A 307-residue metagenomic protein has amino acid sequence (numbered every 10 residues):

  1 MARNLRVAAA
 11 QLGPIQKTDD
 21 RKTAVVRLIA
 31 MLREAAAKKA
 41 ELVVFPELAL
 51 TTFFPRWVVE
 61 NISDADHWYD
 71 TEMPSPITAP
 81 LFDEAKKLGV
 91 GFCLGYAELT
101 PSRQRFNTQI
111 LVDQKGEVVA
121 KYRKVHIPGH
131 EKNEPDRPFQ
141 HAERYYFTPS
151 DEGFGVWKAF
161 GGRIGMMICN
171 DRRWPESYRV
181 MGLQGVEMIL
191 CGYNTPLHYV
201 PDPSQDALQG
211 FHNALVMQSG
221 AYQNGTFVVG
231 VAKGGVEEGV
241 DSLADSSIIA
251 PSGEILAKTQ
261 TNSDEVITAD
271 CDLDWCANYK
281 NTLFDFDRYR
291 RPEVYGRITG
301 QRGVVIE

Functional and structural regions predicted by a protein language model:
M1-I15: Short beta-strand segments enriched in small/hydrophobic residues
A2, F92, K158, G303-E307: RNA-binding accessory domains that recognize and position tRNA/RNA substrates
V7, N107, L111-V119, I248-Q260: Short, glycine-anchored, charge-dense loop/turn motifs used at functional sites
Q11-G13, P46, R123, Y193 (+1 more regions): Residue-level recognition of beta-strand->loop/alpha-helix junctions
R21-R123, G129-H130, T195-S219, Q223-N224: Cys-nucleophile CN-hydrolase/nitrilase-fold catalytic domain and related Cys-dependent amidase chemistry that acts on
E72-C93, R163, C169-I267: CN hydrolase (nitrilase-like) catalytic-core segments centered on the catalytic cysteine and neighboring Lys/Glu
D83, T100-L215, K280-D285: Active-site catalytic loop in hydrolytic enzyme cores
A277-E307: A short C-terminal boundary segment appended to hydrolase-like catalytic domains
